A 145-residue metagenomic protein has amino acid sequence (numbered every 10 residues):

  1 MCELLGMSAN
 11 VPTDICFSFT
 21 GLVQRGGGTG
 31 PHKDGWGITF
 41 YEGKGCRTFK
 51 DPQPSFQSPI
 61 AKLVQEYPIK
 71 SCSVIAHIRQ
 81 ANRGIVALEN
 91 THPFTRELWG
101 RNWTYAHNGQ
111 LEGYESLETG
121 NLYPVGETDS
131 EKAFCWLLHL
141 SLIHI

Functional and structural regions predicted by a protein language model:
M1-P59, V74: Extreme N-terminus nucleophile/cap motif
C2, W103-G113: Conserved beta-strand-loop-short alpha-helix elements that form and flank the Mn2+/Mg2+-coordinating active site
I15-C16, T48, G84-V86, G113-S116: Short helix/loop capping segments that flank catalytic or ligand/cofactor-binding pockets
I38, G109, A133: Residue-level signal for inorganic ion chemistry
G43-R47, R101-N102, G113-L122: Cytosolic regulatory regions built on CNB/CRP/Popeye-like sensor folds
P52-V64, I78-G100, L117-T119: Short acidic (Asp/Glu) patches
G113-E115, T119-G120, P124-S141: Glycine-rich phosphate-binding loop plus the immediately following alpha-helix
I143-I145: Conserved small/polar residues in nucleotide/adenosyl-binding loops
